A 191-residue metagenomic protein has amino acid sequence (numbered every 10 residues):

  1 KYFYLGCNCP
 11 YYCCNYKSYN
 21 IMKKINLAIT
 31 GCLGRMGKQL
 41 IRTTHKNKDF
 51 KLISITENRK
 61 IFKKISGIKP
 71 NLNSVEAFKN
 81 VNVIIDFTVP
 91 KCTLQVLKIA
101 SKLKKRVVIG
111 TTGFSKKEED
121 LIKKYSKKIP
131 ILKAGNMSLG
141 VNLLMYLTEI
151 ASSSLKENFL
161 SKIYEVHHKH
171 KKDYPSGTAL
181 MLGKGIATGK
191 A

Functional and structural regions predicted by a protein language model:
K23-L27: Extreme N-terminal starter segment of soluble prokaryotic enzymes
T30-L33, G37-I41: N-terminal Rossmann NAD(P)H-binding glycine-rich loop of SDR-like oxidoreductase domains
K46-I65: NAD(P)-binding Rossmann-fold cofactor-contacting core
G67-V81: Short acidic low-complexity segments
S74-E76, K91-I109, K117-L121: Rossmann-fold NAD(P) dinucleotide-binding segment
I84-I85: N-terminal Rossmann-like NAD(P) cofactor-binding module of classical short-chain dehydrogenase/reductase
L97, T111-I131, N142, L147-A151: Rossmann-fold NAD(P)-binding glycine/threonine-rich loop
L143-A191: Conserved anion/nucleotide-ligand pocket segment
